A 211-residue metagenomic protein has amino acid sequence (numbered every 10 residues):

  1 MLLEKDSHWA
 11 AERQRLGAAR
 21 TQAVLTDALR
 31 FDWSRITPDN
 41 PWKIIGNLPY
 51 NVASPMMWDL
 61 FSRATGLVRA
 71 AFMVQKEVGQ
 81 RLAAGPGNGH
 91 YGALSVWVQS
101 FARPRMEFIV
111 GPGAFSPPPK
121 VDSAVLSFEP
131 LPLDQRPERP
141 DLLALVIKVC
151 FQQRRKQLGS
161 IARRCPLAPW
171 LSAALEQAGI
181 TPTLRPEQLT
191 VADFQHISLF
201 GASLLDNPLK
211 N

Functional and structural regions predicted by a protein language model:
M1-V149, E176, H196-N211: Catalytic cores of RNA-modifying enzymes
R136-P137, L167-P186: Short, surface-exposed acidic
Q152-R155: Active-site-proximal catalytic alpha-helix in oxidoreductases
R163-C165: Short helix-coil junctions and helix-kink-helix linkers
P186-E187, S203: Short alpha-helix boundary/capping motifs
